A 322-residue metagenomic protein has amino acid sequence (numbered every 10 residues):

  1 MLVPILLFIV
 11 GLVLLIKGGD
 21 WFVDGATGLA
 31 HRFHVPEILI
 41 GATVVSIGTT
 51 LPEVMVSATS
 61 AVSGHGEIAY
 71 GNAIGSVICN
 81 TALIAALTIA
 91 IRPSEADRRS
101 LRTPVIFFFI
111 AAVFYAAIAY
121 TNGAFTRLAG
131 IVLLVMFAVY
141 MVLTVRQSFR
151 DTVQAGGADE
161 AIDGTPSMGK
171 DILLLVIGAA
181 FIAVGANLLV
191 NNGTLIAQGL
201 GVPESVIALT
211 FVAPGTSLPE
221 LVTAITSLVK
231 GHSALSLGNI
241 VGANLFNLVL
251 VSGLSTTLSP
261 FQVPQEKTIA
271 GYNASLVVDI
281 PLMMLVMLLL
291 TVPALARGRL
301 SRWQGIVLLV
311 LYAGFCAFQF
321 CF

Functional and structural regions predicted by a protein language model:
M1-F322: Hydrophobic alpha-helical segments, chiefly the membrane-spanning helices and signal/signal-anchor peptides
